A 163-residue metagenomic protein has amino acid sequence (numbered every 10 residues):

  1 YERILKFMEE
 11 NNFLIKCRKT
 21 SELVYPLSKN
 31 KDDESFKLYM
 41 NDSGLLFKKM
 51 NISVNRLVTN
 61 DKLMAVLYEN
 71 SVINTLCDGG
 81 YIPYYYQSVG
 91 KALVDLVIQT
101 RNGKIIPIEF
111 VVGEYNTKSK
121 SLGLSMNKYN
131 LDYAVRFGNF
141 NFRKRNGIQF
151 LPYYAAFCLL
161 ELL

Functional and structural regions predicted by a protein language model:
Y1-N102: Accessory nucleic acid-recognition modules appended to NTPase machines
I15-K16, M40, Y85, E109 (+2 more regions): Structural signal for conserved beta-strand scaffold positions within catalytic alpha/beta enzyme cores
F36-K37, K104, Y133, G147: A generic secondary-structure signal marking the coil-to-beta-strand transition
K91, I105-P107, V135: Hydrophobic "anchor" residues on beta-strands that sit immediately upstream of conserved functional sites
K104-E114: Active-site ExK catalytic segment of metal-dependent nucleases
V112-L151: Catalytic cores of nucleic-acid endonucleases
R145-L163: Short acidic, glycine/proline-enriched helix-loop-strand junctions
